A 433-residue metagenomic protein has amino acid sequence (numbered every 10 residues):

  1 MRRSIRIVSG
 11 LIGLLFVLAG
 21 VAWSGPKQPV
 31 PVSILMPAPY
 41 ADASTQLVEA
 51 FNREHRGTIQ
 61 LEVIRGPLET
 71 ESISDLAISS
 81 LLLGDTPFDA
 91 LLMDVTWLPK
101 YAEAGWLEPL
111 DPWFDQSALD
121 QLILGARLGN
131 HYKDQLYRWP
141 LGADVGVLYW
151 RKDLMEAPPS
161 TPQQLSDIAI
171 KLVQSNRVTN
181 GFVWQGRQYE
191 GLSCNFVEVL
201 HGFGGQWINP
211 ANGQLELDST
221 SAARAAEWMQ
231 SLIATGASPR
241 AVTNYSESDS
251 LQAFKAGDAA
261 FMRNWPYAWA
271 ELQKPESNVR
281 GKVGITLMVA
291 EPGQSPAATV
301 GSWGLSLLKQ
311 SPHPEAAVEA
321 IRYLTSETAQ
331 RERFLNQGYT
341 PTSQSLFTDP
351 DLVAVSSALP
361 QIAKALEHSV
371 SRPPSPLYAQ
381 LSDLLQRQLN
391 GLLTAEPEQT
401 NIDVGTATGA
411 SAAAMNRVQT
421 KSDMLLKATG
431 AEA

Functional and structural regions predicted by a protein language model:
R6, W23, E367-A433: Conserved C-terminal helix/tail region of periplasmic/extracytoplasmic solute-binding proteins
P37, E227-H313: Extracytoplasmic/periplasmic substrate-binding proteins
A50, R56-L122, H131, D153 (+2 more regions): Extracytoplasmic "Venus flytrap"/periplasmic binding protein-like
I78-D89, S117-D153, N180, I285 (+3 more regions): A structural signal for short loop-to-beta-strand junctions that line the ligand-binding cleft of periplasmic/secreted
M93-V145, A157, Q164-I168, R280-V289 (+2 more regions): Hinge/lid segment of periplasmic solute-binding proteins
P112-L122, V183-R187, G205-A226, K274-N278 (+4 more regions): Short, solvent-exposed loop/beta-turn-alpha elements that line the ligand-binding surface or hinge of extracytoplasmic
I168-I170, S175, N212-T243, M288: Glycine-centered hinge/linker elements that transmit conformational signals in sensory and ligand-binding systems
Y267-R280, E291-Q388: C-terminal lobe and pocket-closing loops of periplasmic/extracytoplasmic Venus-flytrap solute-binding proteins
